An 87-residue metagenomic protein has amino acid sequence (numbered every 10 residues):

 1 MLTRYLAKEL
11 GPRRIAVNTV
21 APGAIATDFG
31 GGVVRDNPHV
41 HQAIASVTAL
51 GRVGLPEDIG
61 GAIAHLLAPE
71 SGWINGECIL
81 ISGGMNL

Functional and structural regions predicted by a protein language model:
M1-E9: Conserved catalytic helix of short-chain dehydrogenase/reductases
T3-R4, G60-I63, L67: Short-chain dehydrogenase/reductase
K8-P12, I25, G54, L67: A short hydrophobic alpha-helix cap/turn motif
G11, A16, I74-G76: Short, small/polar-rich loop/turn modules that mediate ligand/substrate recognition or access, typified
P12, A24-V47: A glycine/serine/threonine-rich, flexible loop-to-helix segment that serves as the NAD(P) cofactor-binding "lid"
A16-A26, L67-E70, L80-S82: Conserved SDR Rossmann-fold cofactor-binding beta-strand/turn motif
T48-I59, E70: A conserved structural motif in NAD(P)-dependent oxidoreductases
A64, N75-L87: Short C-terminal tail/terminal secondary-structure segment of NAD(P)H-dependent dehydrogenase/reductase domains
